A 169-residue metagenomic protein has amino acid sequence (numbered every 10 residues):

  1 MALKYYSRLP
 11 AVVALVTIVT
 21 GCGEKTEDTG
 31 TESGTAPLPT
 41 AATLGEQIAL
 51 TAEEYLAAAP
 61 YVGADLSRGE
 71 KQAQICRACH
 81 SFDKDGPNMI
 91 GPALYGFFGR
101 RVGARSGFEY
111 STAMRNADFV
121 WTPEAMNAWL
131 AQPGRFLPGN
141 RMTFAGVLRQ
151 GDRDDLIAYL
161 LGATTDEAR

Functional and structural regions predicted by a protein language model:
M1-T20: Sec-dependent bacterial lipoprotein signal peptides
C22-T26: Bacterial signal peptide processing site
L38-Q72: Electrostatic cytochrome c docking/interface patches
L44, T122-R169: C-terminal capping alpha-helices of c-type cytochrome domains
A57-V62, R77-S81, F108-T112: N-terminal post-signal-peptidase region of extra-cytosolic proteins
D65, Q72-I75, T122, D152-R153: Stable alpha-helical elements in mature extracytoplasmic
L66-E70, K84-V120, F144: Gly/Gly-Pro-rich "capping" loops immediately C-terminal to redox-active cysteine motifs in periplasmic/lumenal
G69, A73-F82, L156-L160: The canonical Cys-X-X-Cys-His
